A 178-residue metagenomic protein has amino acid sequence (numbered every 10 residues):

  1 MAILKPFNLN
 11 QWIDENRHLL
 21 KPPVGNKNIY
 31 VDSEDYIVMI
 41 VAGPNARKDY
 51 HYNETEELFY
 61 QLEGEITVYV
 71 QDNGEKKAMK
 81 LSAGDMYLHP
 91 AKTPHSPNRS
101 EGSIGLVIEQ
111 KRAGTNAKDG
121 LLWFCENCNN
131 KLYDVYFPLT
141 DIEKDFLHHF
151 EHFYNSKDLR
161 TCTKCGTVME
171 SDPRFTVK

Functional and structural regions predicted by a protein language model:
M1-A42, R47-D49, F150-K178: A short, N-terminal "cap"/entry segment at the start of jelly-roll beta-barrel domains of the cupin/DSBH fold
S33, P44-L58, G74-E75, E101: A short beta-loop-beta micro-motif enriched in histidine and acidic residues
I40, K48-N53, V70, A78-M79 (+2 more regions): Short histidine-centered beta-strand/loop micro-motifs that create catalytic or ligand/metal-coordination sites
V41, M79-E101, E109-Q110: Conserved metal-binding segment of the jelly-roll/cupin
Y52-A83: A short beta-strand-loop-beta hairpin characteristic of the jelly-roll/cupin
K111-L121, H149-K157: Short, flexible, mixed-charge glycine/proline-rich loop motifs that serve as phosphate/nucleic-acid-contacting
W123-C128, C162-C165: Short cysteine-rich clusters marking metal-coordination/redox-active sites
D134-F137, S171-D172: Short, non-ligating residues that shape and space the ligands of small metal-coordination modules and catalytic
